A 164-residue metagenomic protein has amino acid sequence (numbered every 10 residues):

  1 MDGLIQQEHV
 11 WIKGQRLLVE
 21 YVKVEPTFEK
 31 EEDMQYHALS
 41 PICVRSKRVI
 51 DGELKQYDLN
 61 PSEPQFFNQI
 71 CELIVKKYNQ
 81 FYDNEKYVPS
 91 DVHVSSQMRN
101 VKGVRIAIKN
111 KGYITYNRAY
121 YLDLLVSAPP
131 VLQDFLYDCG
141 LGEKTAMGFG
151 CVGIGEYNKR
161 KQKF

Functional and structural regions predicted by a protein language model:
M1-F164: RNA-interacting cores
